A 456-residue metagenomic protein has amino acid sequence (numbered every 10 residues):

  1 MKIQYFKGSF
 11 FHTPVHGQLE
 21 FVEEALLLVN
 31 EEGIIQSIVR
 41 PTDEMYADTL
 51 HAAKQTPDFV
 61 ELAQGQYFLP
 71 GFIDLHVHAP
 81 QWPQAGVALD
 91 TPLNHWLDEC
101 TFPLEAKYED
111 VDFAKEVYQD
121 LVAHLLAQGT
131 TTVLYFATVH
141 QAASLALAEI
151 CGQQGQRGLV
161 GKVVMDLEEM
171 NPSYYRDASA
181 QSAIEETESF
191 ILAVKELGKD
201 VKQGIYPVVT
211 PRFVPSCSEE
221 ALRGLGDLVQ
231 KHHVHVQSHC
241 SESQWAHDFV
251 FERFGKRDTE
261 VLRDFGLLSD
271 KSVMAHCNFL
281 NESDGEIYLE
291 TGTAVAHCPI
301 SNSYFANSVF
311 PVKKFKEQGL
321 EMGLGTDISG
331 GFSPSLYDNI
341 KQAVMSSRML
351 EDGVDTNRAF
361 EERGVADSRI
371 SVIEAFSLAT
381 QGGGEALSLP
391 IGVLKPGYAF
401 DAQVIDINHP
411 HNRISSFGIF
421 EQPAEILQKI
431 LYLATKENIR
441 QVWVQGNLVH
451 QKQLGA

Functional and structural regions predicted by a protein language model:
M1-K54: N-terminal metal-binding scaffold of metallo-dependent hydrolase/deaminase domains
K2-G8, D48-N94, Q119, L126-A127: Replace "His-x-His-based motif
V15, A399-L454: C-terminal cap of metal-dependent C-N hydrolases
P83-A114, L167-Q181, Q244-S269, A294 (+1 more regions): Active-site gating loops and adjacent loop-to-helix segments of metal-dependent hydrolytic enzymes
A85-Q156, I184-V201: Alpha-helical scaffold segments that flank or form the walls of functional sites
A142, A146-C277: Metal-coordinating catalytic core of metallo-dependent amide/deamination hydrolases
D264-K271, K313-I414: His/Asp/Glu-enriched, well-ordered alpha-helical/loop segment that forms or immediately abuts the divalent-metal
